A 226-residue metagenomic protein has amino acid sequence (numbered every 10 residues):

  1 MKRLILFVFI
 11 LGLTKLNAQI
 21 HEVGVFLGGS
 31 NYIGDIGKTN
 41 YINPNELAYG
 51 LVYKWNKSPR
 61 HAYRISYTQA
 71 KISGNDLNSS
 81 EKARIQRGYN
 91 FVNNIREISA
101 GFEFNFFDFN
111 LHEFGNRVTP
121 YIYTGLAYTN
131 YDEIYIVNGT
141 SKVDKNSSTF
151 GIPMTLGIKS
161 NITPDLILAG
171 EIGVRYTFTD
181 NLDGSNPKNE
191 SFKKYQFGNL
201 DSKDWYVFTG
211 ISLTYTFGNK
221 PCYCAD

Functional and structural regions predicted by a protein language model:
A18-I20, P59-R60, D108-V118, I162-D165 (+1 more regions): Short loop/turn motifs that connect adjacent beta-strands in outer-membrane beta-barrel proteins
A18-N56, E133, F208-P221: Short glycine/proline- and aromatic-enriched beta-strand/turn motifs that initiate or cap beta-hairpins
E22, A62, L111, P153 (+5 more regions): Membrane-spanning beta-strand positions in outer-membrane beta-barrel proteins
V25, L51-W55, A100-F104, T124-Y128 (+3 more regions): Residues on the lipid-exposed face of transmembrane beta-strands in outer-membrane beta-barrel proteins
I33-T39, A83-F91, G139-D144, Q196-N199: Extracellular loop and loop/strand-boundary signature of outer-membrane beta-barrel proteins
N43-L47, N94-I98, V118, D144-I152 (+1 more regions): Residues that define the transmembrane beta-barrel architecture of outer-membrane proteins
H61, S66-I136, F217: Gram-negative (and chloroplast) outer-membrane scaffold detector with strong preference for beta-barrel transmembrane
L77, I162-D226: Predominantly the C-terminal beta-signal and adjacent terminal strand-loop region of outer-membrane beta-barrel
